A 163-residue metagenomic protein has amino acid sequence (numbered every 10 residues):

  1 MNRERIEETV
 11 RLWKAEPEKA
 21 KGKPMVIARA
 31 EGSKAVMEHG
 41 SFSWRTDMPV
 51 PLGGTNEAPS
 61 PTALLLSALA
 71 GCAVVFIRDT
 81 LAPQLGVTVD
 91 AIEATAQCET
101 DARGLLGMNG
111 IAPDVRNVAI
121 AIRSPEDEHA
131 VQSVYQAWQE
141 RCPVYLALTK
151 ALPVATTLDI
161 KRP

Functional and structural regions predicted by a protein language model:
M1-S67, D79-P163: Extended beta-strand/beta-hairpin segments
A68-A73: Alpha-helical metal-binding/catalytic segments enriched in His/Glu/Asp
V74-R78: Aromatic- and glycine-enriched beta-alpha-beta binding-site module
